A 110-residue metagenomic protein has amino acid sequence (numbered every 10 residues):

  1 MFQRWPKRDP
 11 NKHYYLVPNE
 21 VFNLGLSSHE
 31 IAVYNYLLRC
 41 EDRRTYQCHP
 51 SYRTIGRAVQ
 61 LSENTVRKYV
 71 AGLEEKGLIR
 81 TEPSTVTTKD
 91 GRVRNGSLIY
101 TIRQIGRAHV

Functional and structural regions predicted by a protein language model:
M1-T65, A71, V93: Short recognition helix of helix-turn-helix/winged-helix DNA-binding domains
V70, T85-T88, R103: Short, structured secondary-structure boundary patches
E75-T85: A short, conserved structural fragment
P83-S97: Short, Lys/Arg-rich nucleic-acid/phosphate-binding segment
L98-I102: C-terminal edge-of-domain segments
Q104-V110: Conserved small/polar residues in nucleotide/adenosyl-binding loops
